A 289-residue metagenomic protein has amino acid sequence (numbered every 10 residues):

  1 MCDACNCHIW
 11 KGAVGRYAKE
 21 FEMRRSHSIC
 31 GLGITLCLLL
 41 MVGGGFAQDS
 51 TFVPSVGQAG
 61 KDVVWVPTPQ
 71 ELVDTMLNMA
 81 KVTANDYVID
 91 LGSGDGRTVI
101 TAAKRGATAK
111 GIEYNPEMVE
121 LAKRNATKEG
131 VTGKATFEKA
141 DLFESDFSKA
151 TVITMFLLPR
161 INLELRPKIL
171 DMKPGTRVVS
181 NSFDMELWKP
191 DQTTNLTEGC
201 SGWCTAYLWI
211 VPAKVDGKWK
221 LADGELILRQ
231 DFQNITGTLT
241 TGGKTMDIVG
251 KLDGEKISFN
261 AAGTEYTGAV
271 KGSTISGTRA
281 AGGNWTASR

Functional and structural regions predicted by a protein language model:
G31-G43: Bacterial N-terminal signal peptides
G45-D86: S-adenosyl-L-methionine
A84-G94: Conserved class I S-adenosyl-L-methionine
D95-A107: Conserved SAM-binding loop of SAM-dependent methyltransferases across substrates and taxa, primarily the Class I
T108-E113: Conserved SAM-binding motif I beta-strand of class I
P116-K149: S-adenosyl-L-methionine
R160-D216: C-terminal substrate-binding/active-site "lid" region of AdoMet-derived donor-dependent transferases
A213-S288: Central antiparallel beta-sheet cores of small beta-barrel/beta-sandwich binding domains
